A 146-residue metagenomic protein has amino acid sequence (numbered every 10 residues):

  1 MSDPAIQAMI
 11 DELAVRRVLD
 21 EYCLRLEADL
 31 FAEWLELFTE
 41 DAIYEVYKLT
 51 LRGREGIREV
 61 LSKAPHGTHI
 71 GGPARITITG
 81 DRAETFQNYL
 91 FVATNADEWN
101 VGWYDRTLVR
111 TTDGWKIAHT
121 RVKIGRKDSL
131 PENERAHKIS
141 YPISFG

Functional and structural regions predicted by a protein language model:
M1-E36: Short, low-complexity N-terminal intrinsically disordered segments enriched in polar/charged residues
I10, A28-L30, R135-G146: Flexible low-complexity loop/turn motifs enriched in small/helix-breaking residues
R17, G67-H69, W99-V101: Short solvent-exposed loop/turn micro-motifs enriched in small/polar/acidic residues
L26, F38, Y89-F91, R121-I124: Short beta-strand segments enriched in hydrophobic/aromatic residues within well-folded beta-rich domains
F31-F91: A solvent-exposed, acidic/Ser-Thr-rich amphipathic alpha-helical stretch
H69, P73, I117, K123-R126 (+1 more regions): C-terminal-biased regions
E84, V101-R135: Short beta-strand edge/turn micro-motifs at domain boundaries
V92-W99: Short, cysteine-centered beta-strand-loop-beta hairpins and adjacent loop/turn segments enriched in charged/polar
